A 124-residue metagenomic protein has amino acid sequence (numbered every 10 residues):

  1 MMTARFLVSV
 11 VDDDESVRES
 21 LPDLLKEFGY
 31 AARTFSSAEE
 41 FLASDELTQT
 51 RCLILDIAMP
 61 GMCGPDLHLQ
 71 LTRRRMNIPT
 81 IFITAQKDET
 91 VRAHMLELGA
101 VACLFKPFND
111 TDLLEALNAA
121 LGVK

Functional and structural regions predicted by a protein language model:
E15-R33, L98: Two-component/phosphorelay signaling modules centered on CheY-like receiver
S36-S37, C63-L67: Acidic catalytic/metal-coordinating carboxylates
T48-L55: Active-site beta3 strand of CheY-like receiver
M59: Receiver (REC) domain active-site loop signature in two-component systems and cognate sites in sensor histidine kinases
D66, K87-A102: Alpha4 helix (beta4-alpha4-beta5 surface) of REC/receiver domains from two-component response regulators
T90, F108-N118: C-terminal output helix
